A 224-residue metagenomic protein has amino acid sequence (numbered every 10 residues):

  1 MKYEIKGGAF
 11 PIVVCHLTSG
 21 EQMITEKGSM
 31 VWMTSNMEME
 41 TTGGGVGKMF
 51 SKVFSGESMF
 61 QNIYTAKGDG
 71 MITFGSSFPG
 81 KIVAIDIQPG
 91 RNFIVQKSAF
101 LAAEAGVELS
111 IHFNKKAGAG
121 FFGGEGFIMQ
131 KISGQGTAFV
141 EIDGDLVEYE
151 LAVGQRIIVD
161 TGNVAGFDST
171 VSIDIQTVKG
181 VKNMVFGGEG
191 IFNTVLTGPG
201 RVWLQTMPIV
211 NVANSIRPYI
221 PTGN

Functional and structural regions predicted by a protein language model:
M1-N224: Composition-driven recognition of glycine/serine/threonine/acidic- and proline-rich low-complexity segments and repeats
